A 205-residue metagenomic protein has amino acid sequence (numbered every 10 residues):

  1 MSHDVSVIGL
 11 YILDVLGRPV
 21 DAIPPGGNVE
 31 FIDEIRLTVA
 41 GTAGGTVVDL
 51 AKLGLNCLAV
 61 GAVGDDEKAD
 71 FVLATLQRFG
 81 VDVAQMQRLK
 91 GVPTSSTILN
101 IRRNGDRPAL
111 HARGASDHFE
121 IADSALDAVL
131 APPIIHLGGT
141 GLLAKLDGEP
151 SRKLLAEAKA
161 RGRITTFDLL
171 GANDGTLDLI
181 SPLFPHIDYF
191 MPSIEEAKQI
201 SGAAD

Functional and structural regions predicted by a protein language model:
M1-A62, E67-V81: Glycine-rich phosphate/adenosyl-contacting loop at the front of the ribokinase-like
M1-I12, A74-R88, I101-D205: Ribokinase/PfkB-type carbohydrate-kinase core domain
V48, S96-N100, P108: Short beta-strand scaffold segments in enzyme catalytic cores
A69-D70, S95-S96, L177-D178: Short Asp/Glu-rich motifs
K90-V92: Short, glycine-/polar-rich solvent-exposed loops and beta-turns at beta-strand/coil boundaries
